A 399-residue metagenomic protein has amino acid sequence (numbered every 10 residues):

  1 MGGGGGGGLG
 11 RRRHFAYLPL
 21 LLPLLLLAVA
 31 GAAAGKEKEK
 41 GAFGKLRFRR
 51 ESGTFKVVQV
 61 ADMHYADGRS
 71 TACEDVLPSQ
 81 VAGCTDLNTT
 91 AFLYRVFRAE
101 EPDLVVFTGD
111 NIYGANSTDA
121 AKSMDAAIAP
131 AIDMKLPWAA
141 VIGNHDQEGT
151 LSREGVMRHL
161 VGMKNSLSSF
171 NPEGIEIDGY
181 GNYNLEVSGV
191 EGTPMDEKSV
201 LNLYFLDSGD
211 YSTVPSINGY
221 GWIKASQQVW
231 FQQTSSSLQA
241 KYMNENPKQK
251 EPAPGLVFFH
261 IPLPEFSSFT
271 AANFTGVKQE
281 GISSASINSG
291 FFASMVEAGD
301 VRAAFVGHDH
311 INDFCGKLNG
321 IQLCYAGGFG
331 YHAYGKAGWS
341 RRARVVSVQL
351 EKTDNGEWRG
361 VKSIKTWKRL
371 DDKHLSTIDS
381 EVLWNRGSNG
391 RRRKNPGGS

Functional and structural regions predicted by a protein language model:
R12-A32: Cleavable N-terminal signal peptides of Sec/SRP-targeted secreted and luminal proteins
A30-K122, A126: N-terminal active-site segment of His-dependent metallophosphoesterases
K36-R49, S123-K250, D300, A343-Q349: Extended active-site neighborhood of metal-dependent phosphoesterases/phosphodiesterases
F43-L46, E51, V60, N184-S188 (+3 more regions): Binuclear metal-dependent phosphoesterase catalytic core
T54-D67, V200-D210, L256-F259, I321-G328: Active-site-proximal beta-strand elements of phosphoester/diester hydrolases
D62, L93, V105, D110 (+7 more regions): Divalent metal-coordination and catalytic microenvironments
M63-A66, N111-A115, W138, N144-G149 (+6 more regions): Solvent-exposed loop/turn segments at secondary-structure junctions within structured extracellular/periplasmic domains
E100-D103, D196-K198, N202-F205, T213-G316: His/acidic metal-ligating clusters that form di-metal
